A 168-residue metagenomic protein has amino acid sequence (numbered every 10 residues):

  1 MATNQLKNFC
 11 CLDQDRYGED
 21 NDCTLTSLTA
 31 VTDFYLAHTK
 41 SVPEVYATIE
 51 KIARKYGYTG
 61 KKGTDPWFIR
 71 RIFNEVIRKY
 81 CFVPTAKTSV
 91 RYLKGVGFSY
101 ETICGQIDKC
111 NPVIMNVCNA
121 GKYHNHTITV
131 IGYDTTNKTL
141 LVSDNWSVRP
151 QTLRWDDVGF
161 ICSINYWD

Functional and structural regions predicted by a protein language model:
M1-W67, N119, N137, L153: Active-site-adjacent structural segments surrounding the nucleophilic cysteine of cysteine proteases and isopeptidases
A47-D168: Conserved active-site-adjacent core of cysteine acyl-enzyme catalytic domains
